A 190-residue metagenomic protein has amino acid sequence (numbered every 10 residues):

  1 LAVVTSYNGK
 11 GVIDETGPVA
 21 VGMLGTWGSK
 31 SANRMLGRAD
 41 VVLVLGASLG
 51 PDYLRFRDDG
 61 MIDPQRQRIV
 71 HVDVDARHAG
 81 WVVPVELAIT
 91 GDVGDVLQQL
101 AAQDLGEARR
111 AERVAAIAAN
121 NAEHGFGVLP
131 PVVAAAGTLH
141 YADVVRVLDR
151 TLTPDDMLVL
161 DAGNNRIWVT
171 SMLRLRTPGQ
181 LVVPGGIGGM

Functional and structural regions predicted by a protein language model:
L1, G17, D52, A79 (+5 more regions): Functionally constrained cores in energy, signaling, and assembly domains
L1-S6, D40-V41, P154-M157: Catalytic alpha/large subunits of respiratory electron-transfer oxidoreductases, centered on bis-MGD molybdoenzymes
A2-V4, V70, V159, V182: Structural detector of well-ordered beta-strand residues that form the stable sheet scaffold of enzyme domains
T5-N8, G46-A47, Y53, D73-V74 (+3 more regions): Active-site proximal loops enriched in glycine and acidic residues that flank catalytic Cys/His/Asp and coordinate
G9-A118: Glycine-rich, acidic loop regions that bind phosphate or pyrophosphate groups
A118-M190: Active-site diphosphate/adenylate-binding microenvironment
